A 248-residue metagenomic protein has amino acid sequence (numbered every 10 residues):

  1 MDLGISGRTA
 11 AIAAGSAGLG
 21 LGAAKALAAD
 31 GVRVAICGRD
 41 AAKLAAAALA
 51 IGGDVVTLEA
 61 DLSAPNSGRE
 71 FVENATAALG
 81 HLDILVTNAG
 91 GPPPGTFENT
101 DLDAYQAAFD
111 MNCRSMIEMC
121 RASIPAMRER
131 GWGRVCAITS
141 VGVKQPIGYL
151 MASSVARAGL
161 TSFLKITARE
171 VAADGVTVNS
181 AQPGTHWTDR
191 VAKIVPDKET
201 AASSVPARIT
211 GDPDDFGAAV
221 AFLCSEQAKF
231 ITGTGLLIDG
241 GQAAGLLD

Functional and structural regions predicted by a protein language model:
A14-G18: Conserved glycine-rich cofactor-binding loop
V86, A172, T177, I231-G233: Short, small/polar-rich loop/turn modules that mediate ligand/substrate recognition or access, typified
T96-F97, A104-F109, V191, A201: Substrate-binding pocket helix/loop in short-chain dehydrogenase/reductase
C120, A156, L164: Active-site helix of classical SDR
P125, R169-E170, K229: Alpha-helical segment proximal to the catalytic Tyr-Lys
Q145, A221, T232-D248: Short C-terminal tail/terminal secondary-structure segment of NAD(P)H-dependent dehydrogenase/reductase domains
V205-F216, Q227: A conserved structural motif in NAD(P)-dependent oxidoreductases
